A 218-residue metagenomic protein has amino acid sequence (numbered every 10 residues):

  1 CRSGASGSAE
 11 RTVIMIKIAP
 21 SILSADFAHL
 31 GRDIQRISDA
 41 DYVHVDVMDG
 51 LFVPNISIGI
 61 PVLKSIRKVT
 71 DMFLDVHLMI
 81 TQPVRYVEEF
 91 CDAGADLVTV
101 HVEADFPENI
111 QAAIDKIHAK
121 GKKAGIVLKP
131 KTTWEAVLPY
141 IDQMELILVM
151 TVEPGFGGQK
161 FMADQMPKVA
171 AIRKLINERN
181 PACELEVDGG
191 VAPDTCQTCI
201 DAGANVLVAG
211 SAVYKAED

Functional and structural regions predicted by a protein language model:
C1-I14: Short, Lys/Arg-enriched N-terminal segments with co-localized hydrophobic residues within the first ~10-30 amino acids
I14-T99, A104-Q111, K123-A124, V137-M144 (+4 more regions): Conserved N-terminal beta1-alpha1 strand-loop-helix module at the mouth
M15-A19, T70-V76, I117-K129, L175-V187: Short beta-strand/loop segments at the ligand-binding rim of alpha/beta enzyme cores
A93, K120, A202: Conserved dinucleotide-binding and phosphotransfer motif residues
E153, K160-D201, N205-V206: Active-site/ligand-binding-proximal alpha/beta "capping" segment
A204-A209, Y214-K215: Acidic, Mg2+-coordinating phosphoryl-transfer loop and its flanking beta/alpha structural elements, shared across
